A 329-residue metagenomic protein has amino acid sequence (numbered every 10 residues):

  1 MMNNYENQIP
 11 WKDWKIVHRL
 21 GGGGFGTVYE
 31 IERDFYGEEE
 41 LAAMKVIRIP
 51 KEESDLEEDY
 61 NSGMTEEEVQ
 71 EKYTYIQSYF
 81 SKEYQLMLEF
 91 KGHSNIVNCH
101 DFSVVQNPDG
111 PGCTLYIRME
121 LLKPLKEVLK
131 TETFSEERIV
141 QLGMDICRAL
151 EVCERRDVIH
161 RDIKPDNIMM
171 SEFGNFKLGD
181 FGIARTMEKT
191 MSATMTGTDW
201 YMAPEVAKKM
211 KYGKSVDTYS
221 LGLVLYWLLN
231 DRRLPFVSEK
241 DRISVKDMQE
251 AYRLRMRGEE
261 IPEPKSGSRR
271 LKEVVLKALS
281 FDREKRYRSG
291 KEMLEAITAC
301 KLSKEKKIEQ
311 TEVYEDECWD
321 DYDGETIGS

Functional and structural regions predicted by a protein language model:
N98-C113: Short beta-strand micro-motifs within the conserved protein kinase catalytic domain, predominantly in the N-lobe
D109-P124: Conserved short submotifs of the Hanks-type protein kinase catalytic core that shape the nucleotide-binding pocket
L142-G143: Activation segment signature within eukaryotic-like protein kinase domains
E154-M170: Catalytic-loop of the protein kinase fold
D217: Conserved catalytic-loop aspartate of Hanks-type protein kinases
E305-S329: Regulatory extensions appended to serine/threonine kinase catalytic cores
